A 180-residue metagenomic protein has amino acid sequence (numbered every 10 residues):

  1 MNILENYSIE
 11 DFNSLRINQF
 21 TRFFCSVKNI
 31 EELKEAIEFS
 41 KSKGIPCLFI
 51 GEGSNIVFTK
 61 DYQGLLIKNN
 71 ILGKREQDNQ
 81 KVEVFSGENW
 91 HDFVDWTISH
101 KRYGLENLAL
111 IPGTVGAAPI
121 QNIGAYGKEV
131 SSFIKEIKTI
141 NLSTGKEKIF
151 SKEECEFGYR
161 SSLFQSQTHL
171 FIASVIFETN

Functional and structural regions predicted by a protein language model:
M1-F133, N141-S143: Anion-binding (especially nucleotide phosphate/pyrophosphate-binding) glycine-rich loop and adjoining beta-alpha core
N107, A118-N180: FAD-binding subdomain of flavoenzyme oxidoreductases
